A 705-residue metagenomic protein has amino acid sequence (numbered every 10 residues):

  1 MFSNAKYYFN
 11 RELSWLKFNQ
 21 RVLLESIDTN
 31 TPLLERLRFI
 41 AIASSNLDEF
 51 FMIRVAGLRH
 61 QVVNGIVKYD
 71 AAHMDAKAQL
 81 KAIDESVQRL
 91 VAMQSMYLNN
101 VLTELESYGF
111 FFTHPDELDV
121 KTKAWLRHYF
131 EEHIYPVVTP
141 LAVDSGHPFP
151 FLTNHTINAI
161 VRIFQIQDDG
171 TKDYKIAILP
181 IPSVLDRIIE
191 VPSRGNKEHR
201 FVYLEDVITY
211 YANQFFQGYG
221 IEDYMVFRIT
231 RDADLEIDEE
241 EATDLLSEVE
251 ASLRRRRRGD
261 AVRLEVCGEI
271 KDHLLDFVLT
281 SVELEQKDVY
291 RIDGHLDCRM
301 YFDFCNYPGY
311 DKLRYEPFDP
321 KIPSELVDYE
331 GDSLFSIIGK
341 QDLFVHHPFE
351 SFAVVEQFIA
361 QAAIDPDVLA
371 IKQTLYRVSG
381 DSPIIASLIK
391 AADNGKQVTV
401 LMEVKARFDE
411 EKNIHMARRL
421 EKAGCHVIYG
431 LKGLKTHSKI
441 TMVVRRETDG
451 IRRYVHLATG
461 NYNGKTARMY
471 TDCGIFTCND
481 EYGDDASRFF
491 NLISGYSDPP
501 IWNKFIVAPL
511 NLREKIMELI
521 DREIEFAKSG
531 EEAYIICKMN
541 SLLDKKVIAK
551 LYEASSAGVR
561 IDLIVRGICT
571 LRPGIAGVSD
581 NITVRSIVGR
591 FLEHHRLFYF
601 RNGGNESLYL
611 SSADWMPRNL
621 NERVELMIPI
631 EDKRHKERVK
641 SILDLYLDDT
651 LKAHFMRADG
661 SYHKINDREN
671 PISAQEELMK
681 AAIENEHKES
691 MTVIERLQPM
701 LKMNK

Functional and structural regions predicted by a protein language model:
M1-I535, E553, A557, C569-K705: N-terminal localization/anchoring segments of enzymes in phospholipid and broader phosphate metabolism
N540: Cofactor-pocket helix-loop regions in the catalytic cores of large enzyme subunits
K545-Y552: Glycine/threonine-rich ATP-lid/beta-loop region of ATP-binding domains
R560-I564: Hydrophobic alpha/beta core scaffold segments
